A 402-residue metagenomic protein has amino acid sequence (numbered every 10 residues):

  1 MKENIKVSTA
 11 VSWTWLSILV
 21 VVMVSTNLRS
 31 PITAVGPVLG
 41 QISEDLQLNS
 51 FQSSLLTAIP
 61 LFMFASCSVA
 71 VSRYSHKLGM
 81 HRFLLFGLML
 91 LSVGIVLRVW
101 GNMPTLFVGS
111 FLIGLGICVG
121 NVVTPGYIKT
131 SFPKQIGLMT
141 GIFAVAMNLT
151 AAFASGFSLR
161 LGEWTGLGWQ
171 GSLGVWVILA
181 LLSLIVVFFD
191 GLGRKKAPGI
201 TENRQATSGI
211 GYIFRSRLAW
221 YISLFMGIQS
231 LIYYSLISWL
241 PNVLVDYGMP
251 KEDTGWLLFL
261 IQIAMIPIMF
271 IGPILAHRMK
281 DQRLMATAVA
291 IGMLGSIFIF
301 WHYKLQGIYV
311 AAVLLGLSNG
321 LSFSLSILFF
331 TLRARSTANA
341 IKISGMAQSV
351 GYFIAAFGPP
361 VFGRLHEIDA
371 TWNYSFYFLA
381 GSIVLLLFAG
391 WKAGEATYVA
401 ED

Functional and structural regions predicted by a protein language model:
K2-V11, L192-I222: Juxtamembrane intracellular "pre-TM" segments in multi-pass secondary transporters
V35-G36, R217-F259, I263-M269: Extracytoplasmic gate region of multi-pass secondary transporters
S66-P104: Conserved MFS/SLC helix-loop-helix module at the cytosolic interface between two early adjacent transmembrane helices
C67-G79, I268-D281: Helix-to-loop junctions at the C-terminal end of transmembrane segments in multipass secondary transporters
M103, K134-L192, W239: Helix-loop-helix hairpin linking two adjacent transmembrane segments in secondary transporters
G109-V145: Cytoplasmic helix-loop-helix junction between adjacent transmembrane helices in 12-TM secondary transporters
V119-F132, L321-R335: Intracellular juxtamembrane helix-capping segments at the cytosolic ends of symmetry-related transmembrane helices
A334-W372, F378-L379: A late C-terminal transmembrane helix in Major Facilitator Superfamily
